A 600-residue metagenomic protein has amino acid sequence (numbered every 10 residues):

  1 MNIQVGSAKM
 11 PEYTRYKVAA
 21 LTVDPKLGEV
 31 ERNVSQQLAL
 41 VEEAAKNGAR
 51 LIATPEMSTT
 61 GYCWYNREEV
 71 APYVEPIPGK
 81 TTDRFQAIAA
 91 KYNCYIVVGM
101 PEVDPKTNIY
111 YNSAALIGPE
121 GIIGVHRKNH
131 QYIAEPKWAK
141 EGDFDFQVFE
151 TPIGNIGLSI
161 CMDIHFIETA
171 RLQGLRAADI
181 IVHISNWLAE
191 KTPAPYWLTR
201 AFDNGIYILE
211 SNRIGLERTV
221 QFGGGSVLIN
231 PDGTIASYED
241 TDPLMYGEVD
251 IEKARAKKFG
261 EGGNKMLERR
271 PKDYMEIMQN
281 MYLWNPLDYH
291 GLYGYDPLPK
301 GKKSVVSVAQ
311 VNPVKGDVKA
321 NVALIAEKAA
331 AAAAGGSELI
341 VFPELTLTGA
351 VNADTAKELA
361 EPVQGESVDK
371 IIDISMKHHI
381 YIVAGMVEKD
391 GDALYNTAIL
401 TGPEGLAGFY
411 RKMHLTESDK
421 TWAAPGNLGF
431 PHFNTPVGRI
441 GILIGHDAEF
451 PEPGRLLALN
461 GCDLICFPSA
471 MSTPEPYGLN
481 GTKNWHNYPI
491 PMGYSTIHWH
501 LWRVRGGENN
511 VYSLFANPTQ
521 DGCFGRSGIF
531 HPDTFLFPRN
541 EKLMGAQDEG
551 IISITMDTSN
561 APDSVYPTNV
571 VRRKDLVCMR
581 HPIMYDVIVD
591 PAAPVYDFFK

Functional and structural regions predicted by a protein language model:
N2-T54, V182, Y293-L339, C466: N-terminal active-site segment of His-dependent metallophosphoesterases
P11, V148-E150, Y207, R213-K303 (+1 more regions): C-terminal beta-strand edge segments of enzyme domains
K17, V97, S113, D145 (+8 more regions): Conserved beta-strand and immediately adjacent loop positions that scaffold enzyme active sites
L21, H126, F149, S211 (+5 more regions): Hydrophobic residues at beta-strand termini and immediately following loops that shape nucleotide-binding pockets
V23, M57, G99-P101, I160 (+8 more regions): Active-site-proximal beta-strand/loop segments in catalytic clefts of secreted hydrolases
V30-E31, S35-P119, W187-I206, V318-V322 (+4 more regions): Cys-nucleophile CN-hydrolase/nitrilase-fold catalytic domain and related Cys-dependent amidase chemistry that acts on
E75-V97, I164-Y246, V363-Y381, A448-I552: CN hydrolase (nitrilase-like) catalytic-core segments centered on the catalytic cysteine and neighboring Lys/Glu
D104-D179, I184-P195, T199, F222 (+4 more regions): Active-site catalytic loop in hydrolytic enzyme cores
